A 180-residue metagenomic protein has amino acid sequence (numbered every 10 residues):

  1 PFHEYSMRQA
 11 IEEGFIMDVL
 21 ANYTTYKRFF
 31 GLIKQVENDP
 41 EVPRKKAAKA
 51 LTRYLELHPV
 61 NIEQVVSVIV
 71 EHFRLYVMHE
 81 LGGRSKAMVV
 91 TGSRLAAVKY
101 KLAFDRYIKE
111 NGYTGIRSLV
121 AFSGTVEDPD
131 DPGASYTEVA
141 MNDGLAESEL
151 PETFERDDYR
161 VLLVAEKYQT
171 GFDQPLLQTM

Functional and structural regions predicted by a protein language model:
P1-M180: RecA-like P-loop NTPase motor core of helicase/translocase proteins
